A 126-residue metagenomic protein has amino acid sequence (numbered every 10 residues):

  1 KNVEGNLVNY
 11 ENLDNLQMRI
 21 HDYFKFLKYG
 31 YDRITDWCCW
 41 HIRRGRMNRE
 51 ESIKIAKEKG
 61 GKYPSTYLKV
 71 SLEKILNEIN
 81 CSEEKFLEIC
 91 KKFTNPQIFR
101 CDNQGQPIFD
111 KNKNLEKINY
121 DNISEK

Functional and structural regions predicted by a protein language model:
K1-K126: Nucleotide-activated chemistry modules centered on ATP-dependent adenylation/adenylyltransferase
